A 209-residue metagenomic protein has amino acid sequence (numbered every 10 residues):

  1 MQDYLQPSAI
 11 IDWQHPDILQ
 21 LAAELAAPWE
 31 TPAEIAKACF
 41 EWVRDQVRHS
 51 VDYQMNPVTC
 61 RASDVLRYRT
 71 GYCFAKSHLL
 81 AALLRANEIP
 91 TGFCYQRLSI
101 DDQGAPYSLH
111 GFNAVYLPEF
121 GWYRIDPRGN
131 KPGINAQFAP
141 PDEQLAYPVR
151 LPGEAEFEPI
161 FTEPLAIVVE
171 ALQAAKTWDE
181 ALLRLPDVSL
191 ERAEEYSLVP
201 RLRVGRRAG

Functional and structural regions predicted by a protein language model:
M1-Y68: Secondary-structure boundary elements
A9-I10, R97-G209: His-Asp-centered catalytic microenvironments across diverse enzyme cores, prominently the transglutaminase-like
D17, E24, T31, Y53 (+5 more regions): A generic structural micro-environment signature that highlights single residues at secondary-structure boundaries
L21, L25, S77, A114-Y116 (+1 more regions): A generic structural signal for ordered secondary structure
E24, E41-D45, A82, A86 (+2 more regions): Residue-level signal for well-ordered alpha-helical scaffold segments within enzymatic catalytic domains
S50-L109: Active-site neighborhood of thiol-dependent amide/isopeptide-bond enzymes
